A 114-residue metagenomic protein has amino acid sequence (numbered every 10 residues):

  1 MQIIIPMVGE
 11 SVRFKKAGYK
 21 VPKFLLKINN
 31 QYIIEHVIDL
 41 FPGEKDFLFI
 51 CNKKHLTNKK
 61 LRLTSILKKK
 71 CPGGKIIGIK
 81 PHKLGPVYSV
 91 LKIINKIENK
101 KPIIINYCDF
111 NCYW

Functional and structural regions predicted by a protein language model:
Q2-I5, R13-K15, K27, Q31-N106: Conserved N-terminal catalytic core of the sugar/cofactor nucleotidyltransferase
G9, D109: Active-site glycine-centered loops adjacent to acidic/histidine catalytic or metal-binding residues that shape
Y19-F24: Short alpha-helical oligomerization interface
F110-W114: Acidic donor-binding/catalytic loop of UDP-sugar-dependent glycosyltransferases, especially processive GT2
